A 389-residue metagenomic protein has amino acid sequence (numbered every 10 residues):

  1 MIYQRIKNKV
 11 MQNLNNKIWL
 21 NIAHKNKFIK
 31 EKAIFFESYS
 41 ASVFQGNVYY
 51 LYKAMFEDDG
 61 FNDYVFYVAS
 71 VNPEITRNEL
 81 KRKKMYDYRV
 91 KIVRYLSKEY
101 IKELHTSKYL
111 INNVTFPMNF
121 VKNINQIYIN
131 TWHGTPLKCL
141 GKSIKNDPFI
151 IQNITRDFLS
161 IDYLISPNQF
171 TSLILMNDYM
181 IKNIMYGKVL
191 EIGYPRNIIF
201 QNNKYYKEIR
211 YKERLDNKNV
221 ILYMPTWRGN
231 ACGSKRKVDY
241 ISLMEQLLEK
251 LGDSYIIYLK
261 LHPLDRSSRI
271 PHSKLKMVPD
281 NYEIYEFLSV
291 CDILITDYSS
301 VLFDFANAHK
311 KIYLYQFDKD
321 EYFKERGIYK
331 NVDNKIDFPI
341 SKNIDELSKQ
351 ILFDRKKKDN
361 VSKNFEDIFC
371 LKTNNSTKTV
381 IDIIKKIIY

Functional and structural regions predicted by a protein language model:
M1-F35, Y39-A41: Membrane-proximal basic amphipathic "stem/tether" segments
K32-A33, I127, K218-I221: Residues that mark the start of a beta-strand
I34-Q201: Active-site and donor-binding regions of nucleotide-sugar-utilizing enzymes
G46-Y52, V189, Y194-R269, S341 (+2 more regions): Conserved catalytic-core segment of nucleotide-activated headgroup transferases in glycan assembly
I92-K108, Y258-F303: Donor nucleotide-activated moiety binding/catalytic core segment of transferases that use nucleotide-activated donors
Y109-W132, P136-C139, Y282-R326: A donor-sugar binding/catalytic signature common to diverse glycosyltransferases and related nucleotide-sugar
I270, S300-F369: Catalytic binding pocket for nucleotide-activated donors in carbohydrate/polymer assembly enzymes
T373-Y389: C-terminal alpha-helical cap of glycosyltransferases
